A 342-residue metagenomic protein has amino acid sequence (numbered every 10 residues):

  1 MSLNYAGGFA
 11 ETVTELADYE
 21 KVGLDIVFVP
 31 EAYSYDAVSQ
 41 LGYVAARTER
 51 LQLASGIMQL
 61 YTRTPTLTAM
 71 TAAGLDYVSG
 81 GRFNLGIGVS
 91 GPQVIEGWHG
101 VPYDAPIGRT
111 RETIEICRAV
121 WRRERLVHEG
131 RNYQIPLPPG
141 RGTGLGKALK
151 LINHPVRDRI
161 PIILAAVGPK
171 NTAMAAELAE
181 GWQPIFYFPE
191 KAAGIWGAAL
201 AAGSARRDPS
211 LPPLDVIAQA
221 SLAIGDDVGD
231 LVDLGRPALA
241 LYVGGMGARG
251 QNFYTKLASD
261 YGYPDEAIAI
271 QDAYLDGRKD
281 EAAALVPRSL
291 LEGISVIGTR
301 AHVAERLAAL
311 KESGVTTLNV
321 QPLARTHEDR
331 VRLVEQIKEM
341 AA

Functional and structural regions predicted by a protein language model:
M1-A342: Active-site-adjacent structural elements that line small-molecule/cofactor binding pockets in enzymes
